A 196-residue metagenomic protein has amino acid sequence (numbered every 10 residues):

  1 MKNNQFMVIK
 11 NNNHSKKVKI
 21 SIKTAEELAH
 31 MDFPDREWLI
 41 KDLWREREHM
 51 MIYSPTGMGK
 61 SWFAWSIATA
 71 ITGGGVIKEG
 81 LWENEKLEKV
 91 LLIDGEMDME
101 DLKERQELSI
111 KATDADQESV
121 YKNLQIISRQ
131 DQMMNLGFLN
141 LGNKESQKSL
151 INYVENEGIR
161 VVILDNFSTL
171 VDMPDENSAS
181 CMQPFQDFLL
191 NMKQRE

Functional and structural regions predicted by a protein language model:
M1-K10: N-terminal acidic, proline/glycine-rich, low-complexity intrinsically disordered segments
I9-K111, D116, E155: The Walker A/P-loop phosphate-binding site
K17, T56, N84-D175: Conserved inter-motif catalytic segment of the P-loop NTP-binding fold
H30, N140, S178-A179: A generic secondary-structure micro-motif detector that highlights 1-2 residue hydrophobic/ambivalent hotspots embedded
F33, N143-K144, C181-M182: A conditional alpha-helix N-cap/helix-loop micro-motif detector
R36-E37, S146-Q147, F185: Amphipathic coiled-coil/heptad-repeat helices and related helical stalk/stem segments that mediate oligomerization
L150-E155, M182-E196: Substrate-engagement module of ASCE P-loop NTPases
